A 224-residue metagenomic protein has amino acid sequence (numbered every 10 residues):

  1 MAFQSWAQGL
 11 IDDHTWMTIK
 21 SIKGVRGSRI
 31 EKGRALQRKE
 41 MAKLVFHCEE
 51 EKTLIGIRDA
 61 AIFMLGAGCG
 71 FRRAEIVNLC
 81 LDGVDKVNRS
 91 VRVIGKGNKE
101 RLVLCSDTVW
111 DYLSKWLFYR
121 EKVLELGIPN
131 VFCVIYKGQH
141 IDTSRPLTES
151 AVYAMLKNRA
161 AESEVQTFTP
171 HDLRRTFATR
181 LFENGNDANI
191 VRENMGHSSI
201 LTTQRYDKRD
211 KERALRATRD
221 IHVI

Functional and structural regions predicted by a protein language model:
M1-I224: Conserved catalytic core of the tyrosine transesterase superfamily
